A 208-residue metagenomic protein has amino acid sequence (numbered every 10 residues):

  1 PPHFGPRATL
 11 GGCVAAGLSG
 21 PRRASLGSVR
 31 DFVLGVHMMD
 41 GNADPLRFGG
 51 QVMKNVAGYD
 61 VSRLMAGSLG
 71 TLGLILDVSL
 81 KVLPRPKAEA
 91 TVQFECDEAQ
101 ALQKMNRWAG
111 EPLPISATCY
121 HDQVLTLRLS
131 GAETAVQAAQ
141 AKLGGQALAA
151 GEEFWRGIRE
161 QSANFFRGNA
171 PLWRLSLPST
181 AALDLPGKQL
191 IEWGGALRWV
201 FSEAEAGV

Functional and structural regions predicted by a protein language model:
P1-V208: Noncatalytic alpha-helical scaffold of FAD-dependent oxidoreductases
